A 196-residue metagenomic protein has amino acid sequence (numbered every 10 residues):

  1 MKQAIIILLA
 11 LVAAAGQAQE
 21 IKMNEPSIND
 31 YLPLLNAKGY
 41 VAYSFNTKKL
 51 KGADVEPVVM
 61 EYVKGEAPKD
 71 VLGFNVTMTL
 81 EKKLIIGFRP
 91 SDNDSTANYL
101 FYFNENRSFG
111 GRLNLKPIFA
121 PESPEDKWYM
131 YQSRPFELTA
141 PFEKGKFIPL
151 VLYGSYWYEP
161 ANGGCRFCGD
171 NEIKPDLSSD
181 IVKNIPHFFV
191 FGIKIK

Functional and structural regions predicted by a protein language model:
M1-M23: Bacterial Sec-dependent N-terminal signal peptides
I7, L32-L34, K48, P90: Residues embedded in well-ordered secondary-structure elements
E20-L35: Short N-terminal segments immediately surrounding and downstream of signal-peptide cleavage
N36-F45: Contiguous beta-strand segments within globular domains
K38, D54, P186: Short, well-structured alpha-helical interface segments that form or flank functional binding sites
N46-K48, K196: Solvent-exposed residues in well-ordered beta-strands and their adjoining turns, especially edge/terminal strands
L50-W128: Structured domain cores in non-transmembrane regions
S91, F101-K196: Extracytoplasmic electrostatic interaction patches
